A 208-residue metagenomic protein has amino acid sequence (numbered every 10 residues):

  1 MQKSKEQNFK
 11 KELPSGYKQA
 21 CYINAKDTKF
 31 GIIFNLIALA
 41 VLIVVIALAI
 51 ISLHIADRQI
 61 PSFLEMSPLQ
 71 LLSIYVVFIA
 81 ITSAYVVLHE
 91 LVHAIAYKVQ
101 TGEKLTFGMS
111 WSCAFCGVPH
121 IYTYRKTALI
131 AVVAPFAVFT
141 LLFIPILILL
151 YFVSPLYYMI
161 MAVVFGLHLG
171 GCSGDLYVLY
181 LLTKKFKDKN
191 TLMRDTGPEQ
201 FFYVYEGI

Functional and structural regions predicted by a protein language model:
M1-H54, A114-I208: Metalloprotease/metallohydrolase-associated module, dominated by Zn2+-dependent proteases
D57-I60, A94: Short acidic/polar alpha-helix capping motifs at helix-coil junctions
Q59-S73, I148-M161: Helix-coil boundary and interhelical linker segments in multi-pass alpha-helical membrane proteins
F63-S67, H89, V118: Short hydrophobic/aromatic-rich motifs at helix boundaries and adjacent loops
L69-V86: Short pre-active-site segment immediately N-terminal to the catalytic Zn-binding motif
Y85-K98, P135: Active-site recognition of the HExxH zinc-binding catalytic motif
H93-T106, K185: Catalytic Zn2+-binding segment of zinc metalloproteases
T101-I121: Juxtamembrane inter-helical linkers in multi-pass membrane proteins
